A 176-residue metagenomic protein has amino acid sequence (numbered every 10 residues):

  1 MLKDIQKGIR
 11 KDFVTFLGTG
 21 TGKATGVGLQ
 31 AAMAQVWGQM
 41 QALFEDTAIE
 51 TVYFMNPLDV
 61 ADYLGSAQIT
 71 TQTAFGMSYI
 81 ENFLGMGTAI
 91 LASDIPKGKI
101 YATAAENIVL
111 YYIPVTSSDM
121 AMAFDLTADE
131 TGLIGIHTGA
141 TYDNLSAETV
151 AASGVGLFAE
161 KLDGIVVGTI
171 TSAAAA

Functional and structural regions predicted by a protein language model:
M1-G26, A147-G154: Long, contiguous amphipathic alpha-helices that act as assembly "spine/axial" helices in icosahedral shell and virion
V14-L17, T21-T25, V60, L162-T169: Solvent-exposed, non-transmembrane amphipathic alpha-helical segments
T19-I90: Extended, solvent-exposed, turn-rich assembly/linker loops in the middle of proteins
T71-A176: Sequence/fold signature of self-assembling virion shell proteins
